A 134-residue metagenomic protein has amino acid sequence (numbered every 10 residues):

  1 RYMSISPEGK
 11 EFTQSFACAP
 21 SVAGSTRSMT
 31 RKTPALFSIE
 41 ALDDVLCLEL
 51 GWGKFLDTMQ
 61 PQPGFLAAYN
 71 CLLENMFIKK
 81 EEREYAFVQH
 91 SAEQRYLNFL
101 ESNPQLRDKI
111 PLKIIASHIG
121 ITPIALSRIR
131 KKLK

Functional and structural regions predicted by a protein language model:
R1-M3, A17: A positional/architectural concept
M3-P7, E40-L42: A generic structural motif
F12-C71: Cyclic-nucleotide recognition modules
Q60-Q62, K80, S102-R107: Basic, amphipathic alpha-helical hairpins
Y69, L73-M76, A92: Hydrophobic/aromatic residues within well-ordered alpha-helical segments
M76-Y85: Short, Lys/Arg-enriched N-terminal segment that forms or immediately precedes the first helix of a structured domain
H90-K134: Phosphate-/nucleic-acid-contacting segments
